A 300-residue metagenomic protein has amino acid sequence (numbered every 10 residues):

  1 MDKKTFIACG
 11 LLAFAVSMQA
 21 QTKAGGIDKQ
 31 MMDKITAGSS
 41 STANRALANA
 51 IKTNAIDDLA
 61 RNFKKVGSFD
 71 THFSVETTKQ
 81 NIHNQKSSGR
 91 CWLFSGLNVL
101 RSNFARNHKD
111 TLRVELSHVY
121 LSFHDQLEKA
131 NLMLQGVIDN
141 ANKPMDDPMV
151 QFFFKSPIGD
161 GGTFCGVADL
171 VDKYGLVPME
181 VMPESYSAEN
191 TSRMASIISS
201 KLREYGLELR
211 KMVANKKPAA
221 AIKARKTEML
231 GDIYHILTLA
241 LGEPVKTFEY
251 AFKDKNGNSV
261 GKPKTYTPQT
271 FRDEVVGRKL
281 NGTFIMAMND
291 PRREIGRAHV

Functional and structural regions predicted by a protein language model:
M1-K23: Bacterial Sec-dependent N-terminal signal peptides
K3-F6, S17, V66, S88 (+1 more regions): N-terminal, helix-rich and Lys/Arg-enriched segments in bacterial and organellar proteins
G10-L12, G67, R113: A generic structural signal for short, solvent-exposed coil/turn residues that cap or connect secondary-structure
Q19-I27, C91-S95: Short, charged N-terminal helix-start/capping segments
T22-N81: N-terminal regions that are enriched for targeting/export leaders and immediately downstream pro/stem segments
F69-N289: Active-site nucleophile-adjacent alpha helix/oxyanion-hole segment immediately C-terminal to the catalytic cysteine
E294-I295: Cationic, amphipathic, low-complexity alpha-helical segments enriched in hydrophobics plus arginine/proline
A298-V300: Conserved small/polar residues in nucleotide/adenosyl-binding loops
